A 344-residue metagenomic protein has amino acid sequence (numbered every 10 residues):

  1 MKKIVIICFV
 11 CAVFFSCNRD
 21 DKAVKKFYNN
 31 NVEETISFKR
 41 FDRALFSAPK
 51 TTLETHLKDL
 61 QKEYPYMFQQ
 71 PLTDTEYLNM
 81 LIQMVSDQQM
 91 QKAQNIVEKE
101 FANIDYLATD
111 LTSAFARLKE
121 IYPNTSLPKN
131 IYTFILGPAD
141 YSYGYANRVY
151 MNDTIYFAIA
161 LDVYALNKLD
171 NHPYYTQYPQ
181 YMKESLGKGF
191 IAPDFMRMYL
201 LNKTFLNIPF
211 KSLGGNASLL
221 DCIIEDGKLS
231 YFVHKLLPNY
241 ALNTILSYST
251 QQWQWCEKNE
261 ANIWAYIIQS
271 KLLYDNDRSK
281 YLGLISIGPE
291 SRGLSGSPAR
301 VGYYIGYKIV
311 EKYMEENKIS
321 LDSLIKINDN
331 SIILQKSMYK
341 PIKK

Functional and structural regions predicted by a protein language model:
M1-I4: Positively charged n-region of N-terminal signal peptides that target proteins for export
F14-S16: C-terminal motif of bacterial Sec signal peptides marking the signal peptidase cleavage site
N18-Q89: N-terminal mature-domain "stem" immediately C-terminal to a signal peptide or N-terminal signal-anchor/transmembrane
T35-F38, T112-F115, D226-V233, W264 (+1 more regions): Extracytoplasmic/secreted envelope proteins and their assembly/folding machinery, especially bacterial periplasmic
A44, A48, E63, R117 (+6 more regions): Structured segments of extracytoplasmic/periplasmic soluble domains in secreted or envelope-associated proteins
Q83-W253: Acidic/His-rich structured neighborhood in mature extracellular/periplasmic domains
I224-S291: Acidic/His/Gly-enriched intrinsically disordered linker/tail segments that often contain short helix/coil "MoRF-like"
Y274-K344: C-terminal soluble interaction/assembly domains
